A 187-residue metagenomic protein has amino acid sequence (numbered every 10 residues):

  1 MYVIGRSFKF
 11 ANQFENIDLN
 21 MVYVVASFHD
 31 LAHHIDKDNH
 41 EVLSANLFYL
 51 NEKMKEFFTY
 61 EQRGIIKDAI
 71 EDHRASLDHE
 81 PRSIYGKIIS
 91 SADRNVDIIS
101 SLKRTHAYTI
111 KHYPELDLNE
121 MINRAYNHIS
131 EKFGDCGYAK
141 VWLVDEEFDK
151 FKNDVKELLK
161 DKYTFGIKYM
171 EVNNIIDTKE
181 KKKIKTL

Functional and structural regions predicted by a protein language model:
M1-M21, H34, L43, F48-E56: Alpha-helical phosphate/pyrophosphate-handling elements in metalloenzyme active cores
M1-N16, F28, L77-L187: Divalent metal-dependent phosphate-bond-processing catalytic cores, especially two-metal-ion Mg2+/Mn2+ enzymes that act
I17-H40, S44, I65-A75: His-Asp-centered metal-binding catalytic motifs of divalent-metal-dependent phosphohydrolases/nucleases
N39, A45, L50, H106 (+1 more regions): General N-terminal targeting signals
V42-I84: Helix-adjacent hinge/juxtasegments
